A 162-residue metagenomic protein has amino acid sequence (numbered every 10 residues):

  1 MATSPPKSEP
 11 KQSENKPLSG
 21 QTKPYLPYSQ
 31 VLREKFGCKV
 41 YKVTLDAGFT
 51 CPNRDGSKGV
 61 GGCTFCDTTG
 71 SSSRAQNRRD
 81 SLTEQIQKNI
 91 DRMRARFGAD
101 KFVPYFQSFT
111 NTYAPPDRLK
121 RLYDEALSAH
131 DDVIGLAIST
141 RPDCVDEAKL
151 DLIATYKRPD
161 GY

Functional and structural regions predicted by a protein language model:
A2-F36: Short, Gly/Pro- and small/polar-rich lid/capping loops
P27-L32, G48-C51, D91: A short, compositionally biased domain-edge/stem linker segment
F36-S81: Canonical Radical SAM [4Fe-4S] cluster-binding loop centered on the CxxxCxxC motif and its immediate flanking residues
V43-L45, C66, I86, A126 (+2 more regions): Generic structural hydrophobic/aromatic packing signal, biased to beta-strands
G61-G62, D160-Y162: Short coil-to-beta-strand
C63, E125-D132: Structural recognition of alpha->loop->beta junctions
T69-N89, M93-P116, H130-V145, G161-Y162: Core AdoMet radical
P116-D124, D146-Y156: Distinct, well-ordered alpha-helical segments
